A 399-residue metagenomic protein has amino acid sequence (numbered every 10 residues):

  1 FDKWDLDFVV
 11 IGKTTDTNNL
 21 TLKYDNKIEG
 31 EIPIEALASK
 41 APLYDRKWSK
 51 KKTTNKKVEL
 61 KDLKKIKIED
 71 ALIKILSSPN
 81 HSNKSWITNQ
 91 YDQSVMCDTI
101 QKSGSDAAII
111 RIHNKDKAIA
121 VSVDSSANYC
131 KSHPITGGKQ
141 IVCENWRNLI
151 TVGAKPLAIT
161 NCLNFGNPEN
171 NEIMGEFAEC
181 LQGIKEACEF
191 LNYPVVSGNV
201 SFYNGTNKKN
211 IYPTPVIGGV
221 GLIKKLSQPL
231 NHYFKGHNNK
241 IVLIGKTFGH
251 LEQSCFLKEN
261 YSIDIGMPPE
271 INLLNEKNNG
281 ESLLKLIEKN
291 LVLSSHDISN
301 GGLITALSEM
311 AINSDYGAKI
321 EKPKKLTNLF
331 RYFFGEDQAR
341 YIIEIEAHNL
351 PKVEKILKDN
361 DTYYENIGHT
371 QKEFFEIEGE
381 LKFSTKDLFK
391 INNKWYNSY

Functional and structural regions predicted by a protein language model:
F1-Y399: Glycine/proline-enriched, intrinsically flexible loops and inter-domain linkers
